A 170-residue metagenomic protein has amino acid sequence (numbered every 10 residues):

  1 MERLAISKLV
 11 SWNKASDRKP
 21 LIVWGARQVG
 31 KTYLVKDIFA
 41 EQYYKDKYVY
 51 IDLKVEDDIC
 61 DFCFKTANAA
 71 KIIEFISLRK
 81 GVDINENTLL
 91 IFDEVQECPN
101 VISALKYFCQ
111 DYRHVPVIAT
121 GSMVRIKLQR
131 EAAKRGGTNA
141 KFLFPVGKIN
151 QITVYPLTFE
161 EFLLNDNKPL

Functional and structural regions predicted by a protein language model:
M1-L170: Phosphate-binding site recognition
